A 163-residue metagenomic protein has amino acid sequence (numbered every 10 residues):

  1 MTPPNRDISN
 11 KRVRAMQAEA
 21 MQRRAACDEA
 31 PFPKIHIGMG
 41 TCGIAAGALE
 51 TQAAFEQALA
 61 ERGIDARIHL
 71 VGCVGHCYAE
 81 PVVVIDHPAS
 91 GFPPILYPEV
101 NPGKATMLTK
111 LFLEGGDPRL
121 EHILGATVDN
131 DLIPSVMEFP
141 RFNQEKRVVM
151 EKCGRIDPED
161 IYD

Functional and structural regions predicted by a protein language model:
M1-D163: Feature of Fe-S/electron-transfer and energy-metabolism proteins that preferentially highlights extended coupling
